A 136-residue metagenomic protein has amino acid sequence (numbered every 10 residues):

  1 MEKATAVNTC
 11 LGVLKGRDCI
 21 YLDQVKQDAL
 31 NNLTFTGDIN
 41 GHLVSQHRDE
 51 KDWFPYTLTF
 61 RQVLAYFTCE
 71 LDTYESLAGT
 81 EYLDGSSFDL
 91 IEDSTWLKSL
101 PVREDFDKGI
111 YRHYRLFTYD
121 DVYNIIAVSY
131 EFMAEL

Functional and structural regions predicted by a protein language model:
M1-L136: Surface-exposed, interaction-prone regions used to assemble/regulate multi-protein complexes
